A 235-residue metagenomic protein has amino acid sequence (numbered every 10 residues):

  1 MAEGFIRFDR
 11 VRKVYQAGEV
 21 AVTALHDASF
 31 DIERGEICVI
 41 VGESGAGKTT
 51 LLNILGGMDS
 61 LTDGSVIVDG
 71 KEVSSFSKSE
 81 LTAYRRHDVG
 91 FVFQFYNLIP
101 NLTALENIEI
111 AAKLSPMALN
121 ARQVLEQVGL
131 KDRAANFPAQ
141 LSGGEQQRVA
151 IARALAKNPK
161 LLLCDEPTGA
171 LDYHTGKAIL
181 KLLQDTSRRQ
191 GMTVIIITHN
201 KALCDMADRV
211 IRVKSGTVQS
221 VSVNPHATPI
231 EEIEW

Functional and structural regions predicted by a protein language model:
G4-V213: ABC family nucleotide-binding domain
T217-W235: Conserved beta-strand-loop-alpha-helix hinge in the C-terminal portion of ABC ATPase nucleotide-binding domains
